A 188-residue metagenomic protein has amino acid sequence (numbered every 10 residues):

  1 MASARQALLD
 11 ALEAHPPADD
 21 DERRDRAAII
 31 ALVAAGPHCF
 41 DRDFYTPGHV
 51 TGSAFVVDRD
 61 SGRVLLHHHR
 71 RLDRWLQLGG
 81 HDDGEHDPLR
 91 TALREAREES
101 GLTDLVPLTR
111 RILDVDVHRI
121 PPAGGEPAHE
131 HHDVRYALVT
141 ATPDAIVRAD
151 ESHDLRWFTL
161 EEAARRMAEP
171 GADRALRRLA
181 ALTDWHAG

Functional and structural regions predicted by a protein language model:
M1-A28, S100: Predominantly extracellular/luminal regions of secreted and cell-surface proteins, especially disulfide-bonded
D10, A31, R90, R94 (+2 more regions): Replace "anionic and nucleotidyl ligands
P16-S53: Acidic, metal-coordinating catalytic segment for phosphate/diphosphate chemistry, firing primarily on the Nudix
R23-R26, Y136, G188: Short glycine-rich, low-complexity/disordered patches
D41-Q77: N-terminal strand-loop-strand
D83-R174: Unchanged
D173-G188: Charged phosphate-binding loop/patch that engages nucleotide di/tri-phosphates or the phosphate backbone of nucleic
